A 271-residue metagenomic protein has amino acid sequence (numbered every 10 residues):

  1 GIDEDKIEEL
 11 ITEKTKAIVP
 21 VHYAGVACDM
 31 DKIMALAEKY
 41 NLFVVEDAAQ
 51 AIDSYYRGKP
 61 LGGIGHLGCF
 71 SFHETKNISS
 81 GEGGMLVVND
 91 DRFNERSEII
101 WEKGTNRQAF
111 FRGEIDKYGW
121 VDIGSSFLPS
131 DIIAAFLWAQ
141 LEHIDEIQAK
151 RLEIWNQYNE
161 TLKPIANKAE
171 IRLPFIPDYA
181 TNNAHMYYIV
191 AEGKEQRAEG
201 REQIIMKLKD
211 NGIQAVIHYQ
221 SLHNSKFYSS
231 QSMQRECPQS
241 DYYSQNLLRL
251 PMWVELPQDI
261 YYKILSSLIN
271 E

Functional and structural regions predicted by a protein language model:
D3-D5, E9, A17-V21, V26-K32 (+3 more regions): PLP-dependent aminotransferase class I/II
L10-T12, G62: A short, aliphatic-rich alpha-helical micro-motif
K16, N41-F43, P60, L67 (+1 more regions): Proline-centered loop/turn at the N-terminus of a beta-strand
V21, V45-E46: Hydrophobic residues in beta-strands of the RecA-like P-loop NTPase core, especially within AAA+ ATPase
M34-A35, F43, A49-I52, P60-G63 (+2 more regions): Acidic/His-rich active-site region of diverse nucleotide-sugar glycosyltransferases
F43, S79, R249-P251: Conserved beta-strand segments that form the floor/walls of ligand-binding pockets within enzyme and binding domains
E46-S79, A109-F111, D116-V121: Conserved active-site segment immediately N-terminal to the catalytic lysine that forms the internal aldimine
G63-N106, D131: Active-site PLP attachment segment
